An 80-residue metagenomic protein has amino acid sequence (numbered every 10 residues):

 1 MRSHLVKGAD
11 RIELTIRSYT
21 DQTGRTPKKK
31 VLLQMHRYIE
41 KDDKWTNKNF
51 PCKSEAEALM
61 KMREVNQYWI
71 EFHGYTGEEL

Functional and structural regions predicted by a protein language model:
M1, D10, K28-K29, E55-A58 (+1 more regions): Terminal low-complexity, poorly structured segments
M1-L5, T20, H36, S54: Intrinsically disordered, low-complexity boundary segments flanking structured domains
R2, K7-I16, Q67-L80: Short, mixed-charge low-complexity intrinsically disordered segments
I12-T46: Short aromatic-glycine-(Arg/Gly/Cys) micro-motifs in beta-strand/loop hairpins
D42-K44, C52-H73: A short, charged, amphipathic alpha-helix used as a generic interaction element across diverse proteins
